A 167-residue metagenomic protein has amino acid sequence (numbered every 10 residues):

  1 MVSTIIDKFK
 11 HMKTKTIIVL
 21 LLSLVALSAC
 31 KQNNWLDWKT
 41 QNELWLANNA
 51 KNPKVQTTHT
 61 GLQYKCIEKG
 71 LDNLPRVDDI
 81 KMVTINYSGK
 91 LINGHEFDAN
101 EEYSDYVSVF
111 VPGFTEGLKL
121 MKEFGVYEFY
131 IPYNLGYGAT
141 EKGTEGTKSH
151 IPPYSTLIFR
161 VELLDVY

Functional and structural regions predicted by a protein language model:
M1-H11: Short, Lys/Arg-enriched N-terminal segments with co-localized hydrophobic residues within the first ~10-30 amino acids
F9, K13-V19, C30-Y167: Cross-family detector of peptidyl-prolyl cis-trans isomerase
